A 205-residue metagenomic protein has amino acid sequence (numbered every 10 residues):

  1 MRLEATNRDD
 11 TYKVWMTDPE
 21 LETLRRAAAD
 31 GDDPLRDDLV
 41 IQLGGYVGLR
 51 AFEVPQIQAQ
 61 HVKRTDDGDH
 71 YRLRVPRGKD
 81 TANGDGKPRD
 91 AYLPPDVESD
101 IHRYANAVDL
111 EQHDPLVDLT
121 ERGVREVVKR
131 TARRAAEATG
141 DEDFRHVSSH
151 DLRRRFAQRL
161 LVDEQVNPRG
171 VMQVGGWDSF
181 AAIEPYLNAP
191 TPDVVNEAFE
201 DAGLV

Functional and structural regions predicted by a protein language model:
R2, D18-A51, V194-V195, V205: Basic, Lys/Arg- and aromatic-enriched nucleic-acid-binding interface segment
R2-T23, A82-P94, E111: DNA breakage-rejoining catalytic core of tyrosine-based enzymes
E20, Q56-D100: Conserved tyrosine-mediated DNA breakage-rejoining catalytic core shared by Y-recombinases
L21, P95-F144: Active-site/catalytic core of tyrosine-dependent DNA strand-transfer enzymes
R26, Q56, R64, P185-N188: Phosphate-coordinating loops and pocket residues in cytosolic domains that bind phosphorylated ligands
D30, K129-Q173, F180, P192: Short, basic (Lys/Arg/His-rich) helix/loop patches that form interaction surfaces in the mid-to-C-terminal regions
L43-I57, D163-V166: A short, glycine-centered helix-capping/turn motif at helix boundaries that positions DNA-contacting or catalytic
G175-E200: Catalytic-site neighborhood detector that most strongly recognizes the C-terminal catalytic loop/helix of tyrosine
